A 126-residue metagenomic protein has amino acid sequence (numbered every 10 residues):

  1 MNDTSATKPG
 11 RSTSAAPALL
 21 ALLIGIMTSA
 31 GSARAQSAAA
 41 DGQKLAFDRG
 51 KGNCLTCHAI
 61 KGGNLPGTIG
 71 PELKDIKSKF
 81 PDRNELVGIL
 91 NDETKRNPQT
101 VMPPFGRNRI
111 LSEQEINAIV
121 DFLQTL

Functional and structural regions predicted by a protein language model:
M1-Q36: N-terminal export/targeting leaders of redox proteins
S29-R49: Electrostatic cytochrome c docking/interface patches
G31-A33, K44, I76, G106-R109: Short, flexible active-site loop motifs that bind/organize anionic cofactors or intermediates
F47, L55-N91, R107: Gly/Gly-Pro-rich "capping" loops immediately C-terminal to redox-active cysteine motifs in periplasmic/lumenal
G52: Cys/His-enriched microdomains
N84, I89, K95, R107-L126: C-terminal capping alpha-helices of c-type cytochrome domains
N97-Q99: The feature captures the short pre-catalytic strand/loop hairpin that immediately precedes and shapes the active-site
